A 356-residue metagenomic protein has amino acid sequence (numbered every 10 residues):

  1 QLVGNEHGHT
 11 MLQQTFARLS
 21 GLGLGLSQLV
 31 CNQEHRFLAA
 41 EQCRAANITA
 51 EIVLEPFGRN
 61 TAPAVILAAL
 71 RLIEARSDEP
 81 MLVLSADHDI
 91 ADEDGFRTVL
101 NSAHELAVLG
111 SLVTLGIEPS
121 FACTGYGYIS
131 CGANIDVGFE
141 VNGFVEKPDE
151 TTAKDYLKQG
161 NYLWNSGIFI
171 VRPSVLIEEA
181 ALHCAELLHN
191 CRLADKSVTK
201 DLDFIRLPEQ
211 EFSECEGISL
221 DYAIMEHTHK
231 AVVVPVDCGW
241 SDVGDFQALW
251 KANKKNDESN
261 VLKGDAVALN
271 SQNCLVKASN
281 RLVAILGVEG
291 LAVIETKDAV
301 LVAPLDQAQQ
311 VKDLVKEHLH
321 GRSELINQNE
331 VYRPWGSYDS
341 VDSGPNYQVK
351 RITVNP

Functional and structural regions predicted by a protein language model:
L2, L12, A68, D87 (+4 more regions): Residue-level signal for inorganic ion chemistry
G4-S85, D89-G95, N101, I117: Conserved N-terminal catalytic core of the sugar/cofactor nucleotidyltransferase
L24-G25, I48-T49, R76-E79, V108-L112 (+8 more regions): Short coil/turn connectors at secondary-structure junctions
G58-P63, F121-C123, E150-T152, W240-S241: A short acidic, often aromatic-flanked loop/helix-cap motif at beta-alpha or helix-coil junctions that lines enzyme
M81, N161, I168-F169, S241 (+1 more regions): A residue-level structural signature of the nucleotidyltransferase/glycosyltransferase Rossmann-like core
D92-L202, R206-F212, V232: Conserved core of the sugar-phosphate nucleotidyltransferase
S174-R351, N355: Left-handed beta-helix
